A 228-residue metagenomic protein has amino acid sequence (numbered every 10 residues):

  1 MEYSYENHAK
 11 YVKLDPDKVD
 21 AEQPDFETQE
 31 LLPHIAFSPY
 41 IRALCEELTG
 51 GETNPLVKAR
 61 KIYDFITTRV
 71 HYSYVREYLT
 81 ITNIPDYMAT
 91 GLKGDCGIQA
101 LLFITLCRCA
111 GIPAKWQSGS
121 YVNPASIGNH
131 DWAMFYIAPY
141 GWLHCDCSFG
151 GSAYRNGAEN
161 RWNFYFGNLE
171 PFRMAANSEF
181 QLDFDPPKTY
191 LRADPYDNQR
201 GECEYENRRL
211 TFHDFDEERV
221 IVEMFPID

Functional and structural regions predicted by a protein language model:
M1-R76, T80-D86, T90: Acidic low-complexity segments
E6-H8, V70-S73, K93-C96, Y121-P124 (+1 more regions): Solvent-exposed loop/turn segments at secondary-structure junctions within structured extracellular/periplasmic domains
E30-F37, K93, D146-F149, N177-E179: Short C-terminal domain-edge/linker segments immediately following a structured domain
F37, N54, K58, A125 (+2 more regions): Generic detector of ordered secondary-structure context
P55-I62, L92-C107: Active-site nucleophilic cysteine motif
T90-K93, Q117: Active-site rim elements
I98-K188: Hydrophobic/aromatic-rich core segments of domains that either
G167-D228: Low-complexity, Gly/Ser/Thr/Pro-rich intrinsically disordered linker/tail segments
